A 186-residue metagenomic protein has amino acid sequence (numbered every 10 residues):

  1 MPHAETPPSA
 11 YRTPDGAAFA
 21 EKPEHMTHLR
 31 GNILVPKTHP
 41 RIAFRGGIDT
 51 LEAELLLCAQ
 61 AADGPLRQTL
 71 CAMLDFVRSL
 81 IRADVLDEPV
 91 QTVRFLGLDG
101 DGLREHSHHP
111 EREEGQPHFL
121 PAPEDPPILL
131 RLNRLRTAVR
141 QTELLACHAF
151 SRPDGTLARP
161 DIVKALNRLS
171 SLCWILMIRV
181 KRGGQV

Functional and structural regions predicted by a protein language model:
M1-V186: Phosphate/pyrophosphate-binding loop motifs in nucleotide- or prenyl diphosphate-using proteins
